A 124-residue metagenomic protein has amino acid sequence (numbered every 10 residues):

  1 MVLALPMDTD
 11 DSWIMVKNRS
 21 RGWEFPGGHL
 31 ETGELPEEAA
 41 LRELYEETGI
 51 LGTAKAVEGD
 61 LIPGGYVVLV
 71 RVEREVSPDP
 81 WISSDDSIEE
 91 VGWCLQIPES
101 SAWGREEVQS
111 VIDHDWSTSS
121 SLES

Functional and structural regions predicted by a protein language model:
M1-W13, Y66: Conserved N-terminal beta-strand and adjoining loop/helix that marks the start of the Nudix/MutT-like hydrolase domain
D8-E46: Conserved Nudix-box catalytic region and its N-terminal flanking loop in Nudix hydrolases and closely related
L30-S124: Unchanged
